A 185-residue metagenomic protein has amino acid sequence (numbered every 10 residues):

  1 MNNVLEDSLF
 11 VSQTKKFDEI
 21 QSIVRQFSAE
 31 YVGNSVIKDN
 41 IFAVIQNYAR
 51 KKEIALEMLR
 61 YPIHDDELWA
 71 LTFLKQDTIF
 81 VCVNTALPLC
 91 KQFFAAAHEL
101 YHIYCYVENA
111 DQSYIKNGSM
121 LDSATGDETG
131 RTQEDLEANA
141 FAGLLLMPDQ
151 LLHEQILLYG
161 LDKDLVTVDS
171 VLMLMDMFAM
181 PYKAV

Functional and structural regions predicted by a protein language model:
M1-A184: Short juxta-domain linker segments that transition from a proline/glycine-rich, charged coil into a short amphipathic
